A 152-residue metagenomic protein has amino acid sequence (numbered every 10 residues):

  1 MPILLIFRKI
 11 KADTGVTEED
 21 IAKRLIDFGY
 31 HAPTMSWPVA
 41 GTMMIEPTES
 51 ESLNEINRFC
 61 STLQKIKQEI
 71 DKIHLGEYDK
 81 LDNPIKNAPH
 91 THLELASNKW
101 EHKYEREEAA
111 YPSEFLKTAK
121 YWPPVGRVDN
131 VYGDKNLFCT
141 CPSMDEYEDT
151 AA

Functional and structural regions predicted by a protein language model:
P2-A152: Non-catalytic terminal extensions of PLP-dependent enzymes
